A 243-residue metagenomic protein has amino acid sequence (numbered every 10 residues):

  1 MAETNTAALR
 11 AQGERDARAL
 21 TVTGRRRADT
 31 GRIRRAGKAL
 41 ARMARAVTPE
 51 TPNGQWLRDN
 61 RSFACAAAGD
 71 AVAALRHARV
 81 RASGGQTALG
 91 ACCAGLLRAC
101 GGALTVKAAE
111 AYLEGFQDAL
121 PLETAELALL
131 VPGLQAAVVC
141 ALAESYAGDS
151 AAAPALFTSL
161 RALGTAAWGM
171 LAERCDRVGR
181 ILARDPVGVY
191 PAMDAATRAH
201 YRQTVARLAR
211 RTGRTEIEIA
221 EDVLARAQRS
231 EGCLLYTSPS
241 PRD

Functional and structural regions predicted by a protein language model:
M1-A7: ATP-binding pocket architecture of kinase catalytic cores
D16-S83: ATP-dependent phospho-/nucleotidyl transfer catalytic cores
A46-P49, G115-A119, R177-D185: Short, charged/polar, low-complexity loop and linker segments that flank or interrupt alpha-helical bundles
A73, S83-A91, S238: Active-site-adjacent "gating/activation" loops or surface patches in catalytic cores
G84, A99-K107, L122-L130, A166 (+3 more regions): Short acidic, glycine/proline-enriched loop segments that cap or flank alpha-helices
Q86-L127, L134-G148: Active-site activation/catalytic loop segments of kinase-like enzymes and analogous catalytic loops in related
S150-L235: Soluble N-terminal domains of membrane-associated systems
Y236-D243: Conserved small/polar residues in nucleotide/adenosyl-binding loops
